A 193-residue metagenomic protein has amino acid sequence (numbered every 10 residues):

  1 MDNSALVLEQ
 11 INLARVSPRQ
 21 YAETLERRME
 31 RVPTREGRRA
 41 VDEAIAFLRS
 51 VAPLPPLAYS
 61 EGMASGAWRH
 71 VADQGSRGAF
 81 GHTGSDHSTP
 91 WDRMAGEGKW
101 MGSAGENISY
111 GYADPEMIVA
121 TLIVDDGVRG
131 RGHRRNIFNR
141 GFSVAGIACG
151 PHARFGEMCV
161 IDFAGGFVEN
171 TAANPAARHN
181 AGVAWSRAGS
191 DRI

Functional and structural regions predicted by a protein language model:
M1, A64-V168: A well-ordered secondary-structure block
D2-E97, R134, R140: Short, well-ordered surface patches within globular domains
A5, E9, E116-M117, T121 (+2 more regions): Residue-level marker of intrinsically disordered, low-complexity segments enriched for small/polar residues
S17, P33, D114-P115, T171: Alpha-helix capping and helix-coil boundary motifs
R27-R31, G130, S186-S190: Low-complexity, intrinsically disordered or weakly predicted helical/coil tracts enriched in serine/threonine
G156-I193: Low-complexity, Gly/Ser/Thr/Pro-rich intrinsically disordered linker/tail segments
